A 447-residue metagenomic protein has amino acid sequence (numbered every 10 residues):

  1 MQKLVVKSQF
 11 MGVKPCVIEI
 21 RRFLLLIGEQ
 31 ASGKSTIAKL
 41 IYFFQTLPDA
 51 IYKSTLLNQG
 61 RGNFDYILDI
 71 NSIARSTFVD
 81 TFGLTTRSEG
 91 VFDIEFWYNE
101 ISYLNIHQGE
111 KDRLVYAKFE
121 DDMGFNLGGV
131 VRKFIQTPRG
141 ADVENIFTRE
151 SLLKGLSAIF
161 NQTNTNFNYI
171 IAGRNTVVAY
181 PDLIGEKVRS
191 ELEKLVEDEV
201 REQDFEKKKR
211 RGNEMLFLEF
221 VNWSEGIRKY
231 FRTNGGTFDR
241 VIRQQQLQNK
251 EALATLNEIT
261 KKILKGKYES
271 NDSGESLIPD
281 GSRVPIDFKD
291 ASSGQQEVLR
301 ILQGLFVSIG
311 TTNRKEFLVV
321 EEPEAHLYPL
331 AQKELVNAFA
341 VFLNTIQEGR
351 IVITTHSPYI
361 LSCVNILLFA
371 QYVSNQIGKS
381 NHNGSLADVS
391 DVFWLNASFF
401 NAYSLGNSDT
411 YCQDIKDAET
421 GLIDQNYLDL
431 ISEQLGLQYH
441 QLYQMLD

Functional and structural regions predicted by a protein language model:
M1-G212, Q347, S362, L368-F393 (+3 more regions): P-loop NTPase switch/coupling surface
K7, P138-Q296, Q303-G310: Extended helical coiled-coil dimerization/tether regions that scaffold and oligomerize large DNA-maintenance assemblies
M11, L24, S292, E324-L330: Catalytic acidic motif of RecA-like/P-loop NTPases
P15-R21, D280-G281, S308-R314, L343-Q347: Phosphate-binding P-loop
I41-F44, V284-P285, K289-V320, P329-E334 (+1 more regions): GG-anchored amphipathic helix commonly corresponding to the ABC/SMC/Rad50 NBD signature/C-loop
E334, A338-F342, I360-C363: Conserved helical "switch/dimer-interface" subregion of ABC/ABC-like ATPase nucleotide-binding domains
R350-T354: Conserved H-loop
T355-Y359: Conserved H-loop
